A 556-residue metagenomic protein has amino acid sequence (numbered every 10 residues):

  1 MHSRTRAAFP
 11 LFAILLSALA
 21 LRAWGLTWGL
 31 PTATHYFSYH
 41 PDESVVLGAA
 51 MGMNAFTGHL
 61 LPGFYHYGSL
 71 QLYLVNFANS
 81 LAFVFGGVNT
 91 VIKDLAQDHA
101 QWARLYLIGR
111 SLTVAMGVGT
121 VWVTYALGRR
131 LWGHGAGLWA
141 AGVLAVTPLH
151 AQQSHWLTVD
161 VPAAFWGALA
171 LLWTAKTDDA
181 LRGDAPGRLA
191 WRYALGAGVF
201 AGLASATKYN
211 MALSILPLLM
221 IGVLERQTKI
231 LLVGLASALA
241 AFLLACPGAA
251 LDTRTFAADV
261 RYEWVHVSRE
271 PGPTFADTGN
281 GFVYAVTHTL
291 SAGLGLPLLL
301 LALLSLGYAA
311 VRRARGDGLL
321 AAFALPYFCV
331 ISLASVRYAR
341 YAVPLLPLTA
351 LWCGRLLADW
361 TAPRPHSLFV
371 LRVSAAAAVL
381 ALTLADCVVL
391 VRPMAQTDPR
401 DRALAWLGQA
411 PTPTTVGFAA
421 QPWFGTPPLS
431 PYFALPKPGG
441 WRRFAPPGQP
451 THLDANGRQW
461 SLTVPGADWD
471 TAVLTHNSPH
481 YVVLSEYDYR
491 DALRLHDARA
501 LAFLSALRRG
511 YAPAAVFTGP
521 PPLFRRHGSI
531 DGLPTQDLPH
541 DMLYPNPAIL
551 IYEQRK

Functional and structural regions predicted by a protein language model:
R4-R6, R130, D184-A190, E225-V233 (+4 more regions): Membrane-interface helix-loop-helix junctions at transmembrane boundaries of multi-pass membrane enzymes, predominantly
F9, A13-I14, A18, G87-Q97 (+5 more regions): Transmembrane-helix signature of polytopic, membrane-embedded enzymes that assemble or transfer cell-envelope glycans
F12, V199, L235-A240, A310 (+2 more regions): Signature aromatic-anchored transmembrane alpha helix within multi-pass, membrane-resident enzymes that catalyze glycan
L21-W24, V46-M53, Y67-L74, V84 (+8 more regions): Transmembrane-lumen/periplasm boundary regions of multi-pass, lipid-linked membrane glycan transferases
A23, Q71-L72, G248-A250, A257 (+2 more regions): Catalytic lumenal/periplasmic loop and adjoining terminal transmembrane helix of membrane glycan-assembly enzymes
H99-A103, L107-L131, L169, W173 (+1 more regions): Transmembrane-helix motifs of polytopic, lipid-linked glycan transferases
R129, A170-A194, A204, G222-L224 (+2 more regions): Membrane-interface transmembrane helices that cradle and orient dolichyl/undecaprenyl
Q153-S154, D160-A163, A204, Y209 (+4 more regions): Hydrophobic/aromatic-rich transmembrane helices and adjacent perimembrane loops
